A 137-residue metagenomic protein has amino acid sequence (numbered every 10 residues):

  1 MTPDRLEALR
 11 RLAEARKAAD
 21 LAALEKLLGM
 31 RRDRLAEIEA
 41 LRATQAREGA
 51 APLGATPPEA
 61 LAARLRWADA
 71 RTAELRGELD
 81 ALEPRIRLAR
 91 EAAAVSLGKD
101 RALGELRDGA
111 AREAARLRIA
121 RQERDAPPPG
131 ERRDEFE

Functional and structural regions predicted by a protein language model:
M1-E137: Charge-rich amphipathic alpha-helical interaction elements
